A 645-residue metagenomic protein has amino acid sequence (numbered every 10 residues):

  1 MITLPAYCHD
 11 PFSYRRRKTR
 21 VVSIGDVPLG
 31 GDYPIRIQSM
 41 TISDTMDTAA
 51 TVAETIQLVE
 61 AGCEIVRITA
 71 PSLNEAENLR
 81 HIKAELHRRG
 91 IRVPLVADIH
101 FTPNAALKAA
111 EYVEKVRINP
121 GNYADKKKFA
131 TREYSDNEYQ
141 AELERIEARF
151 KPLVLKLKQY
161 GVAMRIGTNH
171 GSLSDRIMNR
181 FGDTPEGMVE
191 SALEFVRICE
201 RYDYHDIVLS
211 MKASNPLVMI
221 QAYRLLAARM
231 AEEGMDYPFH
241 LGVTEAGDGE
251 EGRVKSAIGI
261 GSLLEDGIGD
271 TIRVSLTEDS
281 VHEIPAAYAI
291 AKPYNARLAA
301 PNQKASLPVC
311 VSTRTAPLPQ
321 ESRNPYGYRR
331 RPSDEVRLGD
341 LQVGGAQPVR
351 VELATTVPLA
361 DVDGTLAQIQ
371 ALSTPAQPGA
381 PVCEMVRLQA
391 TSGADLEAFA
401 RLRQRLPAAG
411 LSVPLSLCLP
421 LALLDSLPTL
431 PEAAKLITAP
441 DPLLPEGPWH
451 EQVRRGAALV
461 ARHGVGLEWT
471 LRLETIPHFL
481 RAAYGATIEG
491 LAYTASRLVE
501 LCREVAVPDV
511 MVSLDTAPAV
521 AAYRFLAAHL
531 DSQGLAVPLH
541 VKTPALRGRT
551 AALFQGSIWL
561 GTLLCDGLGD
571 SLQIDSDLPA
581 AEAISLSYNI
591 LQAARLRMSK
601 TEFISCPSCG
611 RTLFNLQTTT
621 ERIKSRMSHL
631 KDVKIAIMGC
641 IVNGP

Functional and structural regions predicted by a protein language model:
M1-S39, V154-Y160, A296-A354, L359-D363 (+1 more regions): N-terminal amphipathic alpha-helix/helix-capping segment at the start of soluble metabolic enzymes
D10-S13, C63-E194, Q342, T355-L366 (+3 more regions): Active-site beta->alpha loop and helix N-cap motifs at the rims of alpha/beta catalytic domains
S23-Q38, S43-G62, V66, P71-N74 (+3 more regions): N-terminal glycine-rich anion-binding loops that anchor highly charged ligand groups
A61, A371-P375, R622-L630: Short helix-loop-beta junction
Y134-F150, V154-L155, R176-P325, P431-T438 (+1 more regions): Catalytic alpha/beta core domains of metabolic enzymes, predominantly
V642-G644: Acidic, divalent-metal-coordinating active-site segment for phosphoryl/phosphodiester hydrolysis, typified by short
